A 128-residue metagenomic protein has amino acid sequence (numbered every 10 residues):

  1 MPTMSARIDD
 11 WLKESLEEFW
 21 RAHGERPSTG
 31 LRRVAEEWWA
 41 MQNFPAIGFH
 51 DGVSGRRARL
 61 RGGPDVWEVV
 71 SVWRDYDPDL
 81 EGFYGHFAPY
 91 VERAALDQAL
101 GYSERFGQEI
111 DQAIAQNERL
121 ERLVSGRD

Functional and structural regions predicted by a protein language model:
M1, S28, G63-V66: Short, leucine-enriched amphipathic alpha-helices that occur as contiguous helical runs
A6-I8, L16, G24-E36: Short amphipathic alpha-helical segments
H23-R26, F87-D97: Short, basic interhelical loop/turn and adjoining N-cap of the next helix at nucleic-acid- or acidic-partner-contacting
R26-S28, D75-H86: Short, charged amphipathic recognition helices of the HTH superfamily and cognate SANT/SANTA-like modules
A40-V66: Short, positively charged interaction helices/loops
P45-G48, Q108-E118: Short Lys/Arg-enriched helix C-cap and helix-to-coil transition segments that create basic nucleic-acid-contact patches
R56-L60, I114-D128: Intrinsically disordered, low-complexity basic tails/linkers immediately adjacent to helix-turn-helix/homeobox/MYB/SANT
G63-D77: Short, amphipathic alpha-helical "recognition" segments used to contact nucleic acids or chromatin
